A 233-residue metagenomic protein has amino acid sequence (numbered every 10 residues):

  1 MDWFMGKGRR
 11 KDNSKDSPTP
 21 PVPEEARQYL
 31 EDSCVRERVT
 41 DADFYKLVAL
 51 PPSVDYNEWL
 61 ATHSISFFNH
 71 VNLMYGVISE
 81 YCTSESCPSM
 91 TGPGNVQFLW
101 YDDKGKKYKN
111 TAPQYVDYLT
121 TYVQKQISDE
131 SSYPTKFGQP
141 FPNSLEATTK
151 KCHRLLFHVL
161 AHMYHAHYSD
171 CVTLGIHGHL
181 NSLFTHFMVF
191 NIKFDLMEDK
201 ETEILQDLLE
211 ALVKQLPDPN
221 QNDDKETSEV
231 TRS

Functional and structural regions predicted by a protein language model:
M1-G105: The feature captures two recurrent sequence modes
D55, N110-T111, E198: Helix N-terminus capping/helix-initiation residues
I65-S79, V116-T120, Q124, N181-F184 (+2 more regions): Generic detector of well-ordered alpha-helical segments enriched in charged/polar residues, highlighting helical
N72-T149, H153, F157-H165: Amphipathic alpha-helical interface segments within eukaryotic helical scaffold and small GTPase-regulatory domains
E146-H162, A166-M197: Chromatin/DNA-recognition segments of nuclear transcriptional regulators
I176-S233: Eukaryote-biased recognition of C-terminal alpha-helical segments
